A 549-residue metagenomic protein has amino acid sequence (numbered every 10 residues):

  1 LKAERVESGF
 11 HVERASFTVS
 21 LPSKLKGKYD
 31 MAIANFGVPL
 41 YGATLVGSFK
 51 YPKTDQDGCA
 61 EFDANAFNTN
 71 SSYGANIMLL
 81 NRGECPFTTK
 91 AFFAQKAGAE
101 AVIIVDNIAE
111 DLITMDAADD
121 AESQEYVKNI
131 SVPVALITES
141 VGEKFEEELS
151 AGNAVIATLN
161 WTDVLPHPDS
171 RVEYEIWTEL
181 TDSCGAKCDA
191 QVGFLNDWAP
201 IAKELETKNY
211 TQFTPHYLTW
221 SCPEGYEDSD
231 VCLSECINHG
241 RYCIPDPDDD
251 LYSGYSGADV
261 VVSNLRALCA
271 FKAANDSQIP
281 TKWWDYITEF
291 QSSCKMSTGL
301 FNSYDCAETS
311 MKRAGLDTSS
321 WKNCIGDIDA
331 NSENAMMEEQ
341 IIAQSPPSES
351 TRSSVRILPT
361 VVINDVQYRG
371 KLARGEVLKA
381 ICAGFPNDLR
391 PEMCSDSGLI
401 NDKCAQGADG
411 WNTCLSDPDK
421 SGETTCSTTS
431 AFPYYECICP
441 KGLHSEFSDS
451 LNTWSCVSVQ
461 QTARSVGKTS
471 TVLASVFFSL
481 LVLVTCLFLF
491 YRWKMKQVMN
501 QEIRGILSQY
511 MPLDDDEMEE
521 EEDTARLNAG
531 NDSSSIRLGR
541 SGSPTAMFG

Functional and structural regions predicted by a protein language model:
K2-C188, Y217: Structured lumen-facing ectodomains of secretory-pathway proteins
K50, M78, C85, A91 (+17 more regions): Extracellular/luminal ectodomains of secreted and membrane glycoproteins with large N-terminal domains
E61, A186, A190, E224 (+17 more regions): Disulfide-rich extracellular modules and peptides
Y73-I77, A97-A101, S170-Y174, T207-F213 (+3 more regions): Loop/turn elements at helix/coil->beta-strand transitions in domains of secreted/extracellular proteins
K90-A91, I113-D116, A186-F194, E224-D228 (+2 more regions): Short, solvent-exposed loop/turn and secondary-structure capping segments
C184-T207: Typically the conserved alpha-helix immediately C-terminal to a functionally engaged Cys/Sec in thioredoxin-like
W220-A405, K468-S470, L481-V484, R492 (+1 more regions): Cysteine-centric redox/oxidoreductase cores and disulfide-bonded domains
G384-F548: Conserved N-terminal segment of EGF-like repeats
